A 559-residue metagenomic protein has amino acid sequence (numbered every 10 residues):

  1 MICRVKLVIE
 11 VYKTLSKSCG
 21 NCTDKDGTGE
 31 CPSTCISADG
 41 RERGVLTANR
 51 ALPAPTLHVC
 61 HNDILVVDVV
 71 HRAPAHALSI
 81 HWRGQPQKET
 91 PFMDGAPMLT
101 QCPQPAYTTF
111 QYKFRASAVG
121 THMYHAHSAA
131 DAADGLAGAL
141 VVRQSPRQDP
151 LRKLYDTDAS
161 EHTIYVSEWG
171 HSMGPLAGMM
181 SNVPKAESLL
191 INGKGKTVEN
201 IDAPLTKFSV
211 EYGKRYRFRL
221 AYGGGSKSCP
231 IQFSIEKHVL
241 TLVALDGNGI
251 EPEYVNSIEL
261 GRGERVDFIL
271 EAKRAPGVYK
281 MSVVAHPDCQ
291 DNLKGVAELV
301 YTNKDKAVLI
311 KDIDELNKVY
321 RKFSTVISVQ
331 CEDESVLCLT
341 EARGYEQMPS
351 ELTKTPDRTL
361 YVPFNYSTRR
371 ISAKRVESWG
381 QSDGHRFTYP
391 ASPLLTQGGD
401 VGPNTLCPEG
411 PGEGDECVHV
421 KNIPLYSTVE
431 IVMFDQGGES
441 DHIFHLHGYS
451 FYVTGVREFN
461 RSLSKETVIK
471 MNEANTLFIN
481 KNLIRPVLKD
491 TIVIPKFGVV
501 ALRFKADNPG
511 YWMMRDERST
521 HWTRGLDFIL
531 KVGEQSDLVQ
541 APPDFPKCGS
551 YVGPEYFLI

Functional and structural regions predicted by a protein language model:
M1-D68, A73, L78: Signal-peptide-cleavage-adjacent N-terminal segments of secreted and extracellular proteins
M1-K17, A129-P175, I250-D441, G448 (+3 more regions): Extended terminal and domain-junction accessory segments
T23, A48, D156-S226, S367: Acidic-aromatic/histidine active-site loop/patch
C35-H61, G195-S209, T396-T428: N-terminal edge beta-strand
V45-H58, K88-T121, H127, L151 (+1 more regions): Aromatic/His-enriched, Gly/Pro-containing loop or helix-boundary segments that lie immediately adjacent to catalytic
V59-H61, A106, A118-V119, Y212 (+4 more regions): Surface-exposed loops/turns
V69-A73, L220-G224, V432-G437: Asparagine-centered strand-capping/turn motif at beta-strand->loop junctions
T90-T109, L240-E271, G412-C417, I484-A501: A cross-kingdom feature marking solvent-exposed beta-strand/loop segments within repeated, beta-rich binding/scaffold
